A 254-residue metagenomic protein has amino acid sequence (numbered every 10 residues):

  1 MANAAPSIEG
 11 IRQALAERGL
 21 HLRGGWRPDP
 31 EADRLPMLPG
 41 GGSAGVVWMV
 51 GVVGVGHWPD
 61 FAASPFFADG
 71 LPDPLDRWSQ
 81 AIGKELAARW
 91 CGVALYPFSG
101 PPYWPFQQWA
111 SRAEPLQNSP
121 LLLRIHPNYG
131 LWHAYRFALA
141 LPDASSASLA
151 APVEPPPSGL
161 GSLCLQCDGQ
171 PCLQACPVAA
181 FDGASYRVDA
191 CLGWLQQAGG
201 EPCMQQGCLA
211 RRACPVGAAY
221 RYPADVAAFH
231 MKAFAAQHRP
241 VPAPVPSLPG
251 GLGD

Functional and structural regions predicted by a protein language model:
M1-D254: Non-ligating segments of multi-cofactor redox enzymes
